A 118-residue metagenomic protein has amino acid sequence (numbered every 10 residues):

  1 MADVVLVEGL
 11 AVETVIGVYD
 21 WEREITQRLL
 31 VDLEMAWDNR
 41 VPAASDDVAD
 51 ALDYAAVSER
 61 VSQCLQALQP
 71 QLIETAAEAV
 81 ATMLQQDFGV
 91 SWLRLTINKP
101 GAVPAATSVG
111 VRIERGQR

Functional and structural regions predicted by a protein language model:
M1-R118: N-terminal, polar/charged subdomain of small-to-medium soluble alpha/beta proteins
